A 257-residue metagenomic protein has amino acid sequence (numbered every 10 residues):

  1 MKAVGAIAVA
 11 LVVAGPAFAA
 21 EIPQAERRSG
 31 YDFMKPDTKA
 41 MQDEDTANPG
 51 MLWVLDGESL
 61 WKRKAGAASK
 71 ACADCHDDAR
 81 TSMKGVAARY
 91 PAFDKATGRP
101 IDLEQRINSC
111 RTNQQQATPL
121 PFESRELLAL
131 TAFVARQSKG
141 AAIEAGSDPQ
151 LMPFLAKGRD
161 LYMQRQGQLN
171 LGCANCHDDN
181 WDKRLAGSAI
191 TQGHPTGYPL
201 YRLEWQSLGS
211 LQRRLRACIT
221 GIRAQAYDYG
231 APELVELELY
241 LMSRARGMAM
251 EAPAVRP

Functional and structural regions predicted by a protein language model:
K2-V9, V13-W53, T81, P91-A156 (+4 more regions): Post-cleavage N-terminal segment of exported redox proteins
D43-D74: N-terminal, post-signal-peptide region of Sec/Tat-exported proteins
K64-A65, R165-G167: Short coil/turn linking the two alpha-helices of tandem helical-hairpin repeats
A68-R80, L130, G158, L169-N180 (+2 more regions): The canonical Cys-X-X-Cys-His
S82-G85, K183-G187: Short Cys/His-rich "knuckle" micro-motifs
A87-A96, A189-Y198: Short cysteine/histidine-rich metal-coordination sites, predominantly Zn2+-binding motifs
A156-Q166: A mid-sequence, solvent-exposed acidic-amphipathic segment
G172-D178, I190, H194, A224: Mature-region segments of soluble proteins
